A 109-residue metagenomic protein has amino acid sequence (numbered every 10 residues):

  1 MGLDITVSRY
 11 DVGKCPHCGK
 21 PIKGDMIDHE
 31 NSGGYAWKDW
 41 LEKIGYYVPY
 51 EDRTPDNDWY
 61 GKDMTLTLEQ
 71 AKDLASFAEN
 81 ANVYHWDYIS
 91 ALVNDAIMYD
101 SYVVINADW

Functional and structural regions predicted by a protein language model:
M1-W109: Acidic (Asp/Glu-rich) sequence patches and key acidic residues that form negatively charged surfaces used
